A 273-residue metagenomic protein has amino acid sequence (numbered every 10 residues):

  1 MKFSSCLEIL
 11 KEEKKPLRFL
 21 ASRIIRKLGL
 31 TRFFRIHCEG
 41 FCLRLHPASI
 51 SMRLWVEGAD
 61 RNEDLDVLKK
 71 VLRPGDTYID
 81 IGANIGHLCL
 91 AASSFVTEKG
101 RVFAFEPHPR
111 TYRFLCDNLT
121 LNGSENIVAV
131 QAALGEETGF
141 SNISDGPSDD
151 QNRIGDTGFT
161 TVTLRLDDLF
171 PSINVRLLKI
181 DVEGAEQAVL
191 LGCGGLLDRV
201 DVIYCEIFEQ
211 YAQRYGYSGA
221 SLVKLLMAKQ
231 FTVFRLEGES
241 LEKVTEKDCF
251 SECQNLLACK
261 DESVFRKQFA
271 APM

Functional and structural regions predicted by a protein language model:
M1-H108, R113-N118, N122, T232-M273: S-adenosyl-L-methionine
E39-L65, G123-E125, V130-I173, V264-A270: Glycine-rich adenosyl-binding loop in Rossmann-like folds that engage adenosine-containing cofactors
I79, F105, A132, L178-I180 (+1 more regions): Active-site flanking residues adjacent to catalytic metal/cofactor-binding acidic residues
A83-I85, P109, L134-E136, V182-G184 (+1 more regions): Short, glycine/acidic-enriched loop or turn micro-motifs at the edges of active sites
A92, L115, I143, V189-C193: Hydrophobic packing residues within well-ordered alpha-helices of enzyme cores
V102, A129, V202-I203: Hydrophobic/aromatic anchor residues within beta-strands of the central parallel beta-sheet of Rossmann-like
T120-N122, S144-D149, A220-K224, F250-E252: Short, hinge-like loop/turn segments at secondary-structure boundaries
D167-M273: Conserved acidic-Pro-Pro-aromatic motif
